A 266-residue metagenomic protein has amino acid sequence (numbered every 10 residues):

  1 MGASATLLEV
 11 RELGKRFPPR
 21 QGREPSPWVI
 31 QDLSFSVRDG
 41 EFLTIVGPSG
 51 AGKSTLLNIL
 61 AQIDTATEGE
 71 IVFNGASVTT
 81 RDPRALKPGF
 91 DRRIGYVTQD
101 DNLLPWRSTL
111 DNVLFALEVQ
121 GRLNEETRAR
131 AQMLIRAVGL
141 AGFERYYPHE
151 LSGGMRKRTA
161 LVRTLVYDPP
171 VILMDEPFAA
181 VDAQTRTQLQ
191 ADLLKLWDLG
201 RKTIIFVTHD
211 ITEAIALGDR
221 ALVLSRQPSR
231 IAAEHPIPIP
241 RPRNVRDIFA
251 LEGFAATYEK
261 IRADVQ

Functional and structural regions predicted by a protein language model:
E24, V78-G95, R107, V119 (+2 more regions): ABC ATPase NBD coupling module
V46-P48: The feature captures the beta-strand-to-loop junction immediately N-terminal to the Walker
A61: Helix-to-loop junction immediately C-terminal to a conserved catalytic motif
A76-S77, L114, E118, E125-F143 (+1 more regions): Conserved ABC ATPase "signature" region
R107-F115: Short coil-to-helix segment of the ABC ATPase nucleotide-binding domain corresponding to the Q-loop/switch region
Y146-H149, Y167: Conserved signature/switch motifs of ABC ATPase nucleotide-binding domains
